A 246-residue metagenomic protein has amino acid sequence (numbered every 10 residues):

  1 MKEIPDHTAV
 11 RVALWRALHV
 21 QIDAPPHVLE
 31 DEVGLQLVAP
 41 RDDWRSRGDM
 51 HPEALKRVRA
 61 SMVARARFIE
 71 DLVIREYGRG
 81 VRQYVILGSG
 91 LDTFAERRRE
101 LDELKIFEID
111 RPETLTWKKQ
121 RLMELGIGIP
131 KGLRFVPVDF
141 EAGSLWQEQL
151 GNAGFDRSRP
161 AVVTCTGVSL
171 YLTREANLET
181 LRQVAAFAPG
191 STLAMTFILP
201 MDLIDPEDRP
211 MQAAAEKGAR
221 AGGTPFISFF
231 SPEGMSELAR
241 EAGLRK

Functional and structural regions predicted by a protein language model:
M1-V85, S89-V138, G143-S144, R157: Rossmann-like AdoMet
F135, L145-Q147, Y171-V184: A short, conserved alpha-helix within the catalytic core of class I
F155-E175: A short SAM/SAH-binding and catalytic strip from SAM-dependent methyltransferases
V162, L181-D202: Conserved beta-strand signature within the Rossmann-like core of class I S-adenosyl-L-methionine
L172, G218-P232: Acceptor-substrate binding/catalytic loop of class I
D202-E216, A239: C-terminal substrate-binding/active-site "lid" region of AdoMet-derived donor-dependent transferases
F226-K246: Short alpha-helix
